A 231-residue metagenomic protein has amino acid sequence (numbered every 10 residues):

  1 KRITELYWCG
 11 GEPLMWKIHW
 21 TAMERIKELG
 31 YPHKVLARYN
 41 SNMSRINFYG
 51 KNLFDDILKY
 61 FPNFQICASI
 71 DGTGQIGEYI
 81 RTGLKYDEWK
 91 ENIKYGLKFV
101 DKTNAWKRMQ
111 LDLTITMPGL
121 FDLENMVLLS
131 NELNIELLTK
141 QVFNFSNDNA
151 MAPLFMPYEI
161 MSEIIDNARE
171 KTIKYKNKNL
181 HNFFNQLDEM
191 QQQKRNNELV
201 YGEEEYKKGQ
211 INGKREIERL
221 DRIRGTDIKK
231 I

Functional and structural regions predicted by a protein language model:
R2-K17, L29-Y49, L58-E91, R108-T116 (+2 more regions): Core AdoMet radical
M23, K51-D55, K90-L97, L123-L128: Generic structural signal for well-ordered alpha-helices, preferentially at hydrophobic/aromatic core positions
I26: Catalytic phosphate/metal-binding cores of nucleic-acid and nucleotide-processing enzymes, i.e., regions that mediate
G30, F54-P62, L97-D101, N131-E132: Acidic (Asp/Glu)-rich catalytic clusters
T103-K107: Non-catalytic, charged helical/coil tracts that couple and regulate nucleotide-powered enzyme cores
M117-L120, E136-R169, L180-Q191: Flexible glycine/acidic-rich beta-alpha junction loops that bind and position SAM and/or redox cofactors in anaerobic
M117-L133: Catalytic cores of alpha/beta
E170-I231: Radical SAM enzyme core and accessory elements
